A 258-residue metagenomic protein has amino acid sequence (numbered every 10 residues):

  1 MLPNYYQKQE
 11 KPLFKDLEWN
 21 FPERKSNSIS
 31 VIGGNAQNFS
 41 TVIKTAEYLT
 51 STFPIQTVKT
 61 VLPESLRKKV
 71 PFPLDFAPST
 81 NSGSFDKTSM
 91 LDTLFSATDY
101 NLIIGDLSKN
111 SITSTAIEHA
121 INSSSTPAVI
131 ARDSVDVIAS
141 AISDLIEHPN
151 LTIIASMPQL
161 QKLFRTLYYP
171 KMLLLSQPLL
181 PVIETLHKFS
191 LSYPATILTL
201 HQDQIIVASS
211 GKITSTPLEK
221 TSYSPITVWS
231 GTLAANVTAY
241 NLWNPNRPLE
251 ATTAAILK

Functional and structural regions predicted by a protein language model:
M1-R24: Positively charged, low-complexity intrinsically disordered leader regions
P22-V31, S210-S224: Glycine/charged-rich beta-loop-alpha catalytic/anionic-binding loops adjacent to active sites
S28-K87, R247: Anionic-ligand anchoring segments at beta-strand to alpha-helix junctions in alpha/beta enzyme folds, i.e., glycine
Q37, S51-I55, L191, A195 (+2 more regions): Generic secondary-structure signature for well-ordered alpha-helical cores
Q37-S51, K59, N110-T113, V137-I138 (+1 more regions): Short glycine/serine/threonine-rich phosphate/pyrophosphate-binding segments that cradle anionic phosphate groups
K59-P217: Glycine-rich phosphate/dinucleotide-binding loop and adjoining beta-alpha-beta core of small-molecule
T221-L257: Short, small-residue alpha-helix embedded
